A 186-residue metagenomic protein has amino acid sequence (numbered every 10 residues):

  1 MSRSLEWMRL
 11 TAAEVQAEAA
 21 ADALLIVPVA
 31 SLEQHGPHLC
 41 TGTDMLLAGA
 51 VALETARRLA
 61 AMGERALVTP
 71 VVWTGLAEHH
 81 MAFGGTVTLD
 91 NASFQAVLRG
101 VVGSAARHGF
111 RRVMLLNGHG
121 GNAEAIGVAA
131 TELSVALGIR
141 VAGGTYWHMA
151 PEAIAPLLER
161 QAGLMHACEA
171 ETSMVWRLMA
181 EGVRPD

Functional and structural regions predicted by a protein language model:
M1-M114, G118-D186: Extended, histidine- and acidic-residue-enriched regions that form the cofactor-binding/catalytic faces
